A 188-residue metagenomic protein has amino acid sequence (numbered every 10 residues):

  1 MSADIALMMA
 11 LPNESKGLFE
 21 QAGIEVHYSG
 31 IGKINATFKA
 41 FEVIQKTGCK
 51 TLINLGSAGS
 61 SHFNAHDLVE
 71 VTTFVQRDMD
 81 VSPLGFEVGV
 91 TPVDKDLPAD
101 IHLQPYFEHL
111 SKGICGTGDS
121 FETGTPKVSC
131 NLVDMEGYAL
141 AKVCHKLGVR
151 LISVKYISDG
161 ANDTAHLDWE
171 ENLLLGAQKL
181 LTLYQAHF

Functional and structural regions predicted by a protein language model:
M1-A6: Extreme N-terminal starter segment of soluble prokaryotic enzymes
M8-P12: Structural motif
E14-F188: Glycine-rich phosphate- or other oxyanion-binding loops that anchor nucleotides, phosphorylated ligands
